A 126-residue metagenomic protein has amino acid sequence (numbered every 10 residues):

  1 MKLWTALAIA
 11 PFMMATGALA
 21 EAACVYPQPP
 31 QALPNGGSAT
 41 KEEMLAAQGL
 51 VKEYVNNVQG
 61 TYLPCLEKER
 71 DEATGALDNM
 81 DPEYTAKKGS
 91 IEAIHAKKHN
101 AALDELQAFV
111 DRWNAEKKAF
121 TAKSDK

Functional and structural regions predicted by a protein language model:
M1-T5: Positively charged n-region of N-terminal signal peptides that target proteins for export
A6-A15: Bacterial N-terminal signal peptides
P11, T40-K41, T85: General structural signal for secondary-structure boundaries
L19-D71: Immediate post-signal-peptide N-terminus of mature secreted/exported proteins
R70-K126: Compact alpha-helical subdomains of small soluble proteins
